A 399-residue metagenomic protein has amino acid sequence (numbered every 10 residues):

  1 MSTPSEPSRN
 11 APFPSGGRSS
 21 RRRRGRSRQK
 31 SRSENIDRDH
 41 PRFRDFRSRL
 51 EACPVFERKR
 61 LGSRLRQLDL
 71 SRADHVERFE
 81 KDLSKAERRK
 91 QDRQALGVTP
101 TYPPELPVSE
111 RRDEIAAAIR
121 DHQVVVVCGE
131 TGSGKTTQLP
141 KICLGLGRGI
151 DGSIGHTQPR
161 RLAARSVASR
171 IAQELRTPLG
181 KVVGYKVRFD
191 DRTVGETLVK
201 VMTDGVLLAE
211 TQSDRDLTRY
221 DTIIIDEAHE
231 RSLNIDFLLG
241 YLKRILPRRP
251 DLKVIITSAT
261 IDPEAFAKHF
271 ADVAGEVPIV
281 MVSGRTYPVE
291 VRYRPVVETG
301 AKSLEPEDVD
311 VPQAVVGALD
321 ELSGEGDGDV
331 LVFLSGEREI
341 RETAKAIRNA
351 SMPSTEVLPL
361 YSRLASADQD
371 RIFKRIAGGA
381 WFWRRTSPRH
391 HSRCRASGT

Functional and structural regions predicted by a protein language model:
S2-T399: P-loop NTPase motor module signature
